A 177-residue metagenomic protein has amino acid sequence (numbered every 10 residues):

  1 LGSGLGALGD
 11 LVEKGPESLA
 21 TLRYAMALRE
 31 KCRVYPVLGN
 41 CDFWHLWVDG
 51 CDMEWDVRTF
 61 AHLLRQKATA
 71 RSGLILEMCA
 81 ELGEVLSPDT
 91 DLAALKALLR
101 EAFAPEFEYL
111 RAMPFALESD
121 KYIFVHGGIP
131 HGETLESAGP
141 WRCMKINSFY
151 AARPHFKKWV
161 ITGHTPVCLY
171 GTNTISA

Functional and structural regions predicted by a protein language model:
L1-E17: An N-terminal domain-cap segment
G2, K31, H155: Short loop/turn elements that form and flank the Walker-type P-loop nucleotide-binding site in RecA-like NTPase cores
S3, V34, Y122: Short, conserved active-site loop motifs that form the nucleotide-linked donor/cofactor pocket
G9-D10, G39-N40, G163-H164: Active-site glycine-centered loops adjacent to acidic/histidine catalytic or metal-binding residues that shape
K14-P114, S148-A151: Active-site neighborhood of divalent metal-dependent phosphoester bond hydrolases
C79-A177: Acidic, His/Gly-enriched loop-helix segments that form or flank divalent-metal centers in metallo-dependent hydrolases
